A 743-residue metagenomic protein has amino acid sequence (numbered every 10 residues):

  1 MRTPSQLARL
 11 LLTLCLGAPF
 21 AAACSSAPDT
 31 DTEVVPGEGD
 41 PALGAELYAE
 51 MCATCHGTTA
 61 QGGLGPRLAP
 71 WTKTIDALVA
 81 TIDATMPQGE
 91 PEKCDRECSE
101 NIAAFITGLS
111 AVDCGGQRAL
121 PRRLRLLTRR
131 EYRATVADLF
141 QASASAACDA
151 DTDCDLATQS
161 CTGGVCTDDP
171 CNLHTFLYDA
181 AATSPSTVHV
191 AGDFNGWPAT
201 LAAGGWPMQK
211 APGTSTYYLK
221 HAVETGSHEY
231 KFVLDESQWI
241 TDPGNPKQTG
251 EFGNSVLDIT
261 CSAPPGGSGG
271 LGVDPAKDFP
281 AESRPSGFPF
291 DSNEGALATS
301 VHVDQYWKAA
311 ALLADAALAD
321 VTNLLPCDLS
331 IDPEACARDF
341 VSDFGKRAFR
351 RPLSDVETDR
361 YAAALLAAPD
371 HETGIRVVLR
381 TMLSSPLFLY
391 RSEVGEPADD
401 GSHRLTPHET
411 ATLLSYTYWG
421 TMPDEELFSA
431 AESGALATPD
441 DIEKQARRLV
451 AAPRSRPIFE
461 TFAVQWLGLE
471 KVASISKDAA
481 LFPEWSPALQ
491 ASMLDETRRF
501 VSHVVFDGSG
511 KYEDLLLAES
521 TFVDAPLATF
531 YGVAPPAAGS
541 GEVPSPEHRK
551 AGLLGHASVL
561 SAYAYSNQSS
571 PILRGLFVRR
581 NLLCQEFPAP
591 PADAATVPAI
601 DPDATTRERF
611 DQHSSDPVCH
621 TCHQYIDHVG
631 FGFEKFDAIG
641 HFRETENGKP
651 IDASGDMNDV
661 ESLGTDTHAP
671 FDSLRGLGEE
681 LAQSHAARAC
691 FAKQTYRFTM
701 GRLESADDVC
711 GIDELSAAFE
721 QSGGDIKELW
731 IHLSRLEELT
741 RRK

Functional and structural regions predicted by a protein language model:
M1-L16: Bacterial N-terminal signal peptides that target proteins for export
F20-A23: C-terminal motif of bacterial Sec signal peptides marking the signal peptidase cleavage site
S25-P28, E33-P36, E100, S110-D149 (+3 more regions): Low-complexity, glycine/serine/threonine/alanine-rich intrinsically disordered linker and propeptide segments
T32-M51: Post-signal peptide N-terminal segment of mature Sec-exported envelope proteins
G39, A45, G57-Q88, H403 (+1 more regions): Gly/Gly-Pro-rich "capping" loops immediately C-terminal to redox-active cysteine motifs in periplasmic/lumenal
E46-T58, P66-P70, A80-A84, R96 (+5 more regions): C-type cytochrome heme c attachment motif
G62-I75, V79-P121, M700-E704: Axial heme c-ligation environment in periplasmic c-type cytochrome domains
L173-S227, L234-S262: Aromatic-rich carbohydrate-binding modules that target alpha-glucans
